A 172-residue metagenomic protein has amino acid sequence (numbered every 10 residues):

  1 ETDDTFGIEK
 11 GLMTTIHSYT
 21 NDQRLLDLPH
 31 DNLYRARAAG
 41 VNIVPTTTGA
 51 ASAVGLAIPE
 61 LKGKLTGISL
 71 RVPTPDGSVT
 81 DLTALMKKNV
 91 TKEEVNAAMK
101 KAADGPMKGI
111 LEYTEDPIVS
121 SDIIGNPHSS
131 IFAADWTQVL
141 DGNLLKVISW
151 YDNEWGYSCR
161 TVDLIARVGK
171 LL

Functional and structural regions predicted by a protein language model:
E1-F6: Alpha-helical support elements that line or immediately flank enzyme active sites and cofactor-binding pockets
G7-K10, T15-L145: C-terminal substrate-binding/catalytic lobe of Rossmann-fold NAD(P)-dependent oxidoreductases
I124-L172: NAD(P)-dependent Rossmann-like dehydrogenase/reductase catalytic/cofactor-binding core
